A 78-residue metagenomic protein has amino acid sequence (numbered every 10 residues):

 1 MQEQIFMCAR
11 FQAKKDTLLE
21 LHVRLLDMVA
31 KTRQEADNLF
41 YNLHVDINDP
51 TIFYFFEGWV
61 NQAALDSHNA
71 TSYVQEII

Functional and structural regions predicted by a protein language model:
E3-Q34, L39, L43: N-terminal first-folded block
I5-Q12, N42-N69: Short, well-ordered beta-strand segments in beta-rich or mixed alpha/beta enzyme and ligand-binding folds
K31-F40, G58-I78: An amphipathic, aromatic/His-enriched active-site/gating alpha helix that lines ligand/cofactor pockets
